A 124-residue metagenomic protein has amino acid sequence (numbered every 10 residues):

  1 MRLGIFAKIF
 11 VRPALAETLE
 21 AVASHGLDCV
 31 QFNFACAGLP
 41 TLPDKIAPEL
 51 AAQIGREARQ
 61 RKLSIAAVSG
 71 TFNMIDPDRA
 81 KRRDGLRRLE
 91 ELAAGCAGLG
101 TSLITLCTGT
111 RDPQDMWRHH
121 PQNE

Functional and structural regions predicted by a protein language model:
M1-A14: Boundary/entry segment of secreted carbohydrate-active catalytic domains
M1-L3, L63-A66, L86: Transmembrane beta-strand segments of Gram-negative outer membrane beta-barrel proteins
I9-V11, F34-C36, F72-M74, T108-D112: Active-site-proximal loop/turn and secondary-structure-junction residues that shape catalytic pockets, frequently
A16-C36, L99-L103: Catalytic domains of carbohydrate-active enzymes, especially glycoside hydrolases
A16-E17, A52, R56-Q60, I75-E124: Active-site acidic/histidine proton-transfer and metal-coordination neighborhood in alpha/beta enzyme cores
Q31, A67-S69, T105: Conserved beta-strand positions in the central sheet of alpha/beta enzyme cores
P40-D44, Q122-E124: A short acidic, glycine-rich active-site loop that binds or catalyzes chemistry on phosphate/adenosine moieties
P48-G70: Alpha-helix-loop-beta-strand connector modules within alpha/beta enzyme cores
